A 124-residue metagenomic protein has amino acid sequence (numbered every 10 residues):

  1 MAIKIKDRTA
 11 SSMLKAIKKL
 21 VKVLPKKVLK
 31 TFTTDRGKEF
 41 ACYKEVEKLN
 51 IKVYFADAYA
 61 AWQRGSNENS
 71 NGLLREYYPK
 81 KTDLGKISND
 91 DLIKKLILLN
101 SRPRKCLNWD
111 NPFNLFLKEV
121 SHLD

Functional and structural regions predicted by a protein language model:
M1-K26: Active-site beta-loop-alpha junctions of metal-dependent nucleic acid enzymes, especially the RNase H-like/DDE
A2-K4, T33, N108: Structured core elements
I3, A56-D57: Thr-Gly-centered strand-to-loop micro-motif
K6-A10, G37-F40, A60-A61: Short, catalytically relevant binding-site loops at active-site mouths
V23-L29, Y77-Y78: Short, surface-exposed connector motifs at secondary-structure boundaries
K27-C42: Acidic/histidine-rich, metal-coordinating catalytic segments
E45-V53, Y59-D124: Charged alpha-helix within mobile-element recombinases
